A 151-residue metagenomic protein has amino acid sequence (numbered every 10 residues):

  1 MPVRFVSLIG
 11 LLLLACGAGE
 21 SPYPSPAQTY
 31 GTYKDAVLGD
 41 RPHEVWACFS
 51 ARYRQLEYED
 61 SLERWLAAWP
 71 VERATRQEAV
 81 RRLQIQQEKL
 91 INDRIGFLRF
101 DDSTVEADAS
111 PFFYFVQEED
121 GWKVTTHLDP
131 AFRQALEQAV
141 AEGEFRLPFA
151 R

Functional and structural regions predicted by a protein language model:
P2-I9: Sec-dependent signal peptide recognition, specifically the positively charged N-region followed immediately by
L13-A15: C-terminal motif of bacterial Sec signal peptides marking the signal peptidase cleavage site
A18: Short, conserved catalytic or interaction motifs in soluble domains
S21-P22, A27-T32, V37, P42-I95 (+1 more regions): Short solvent-exposed beta->alpha transition segments
R82, S110-F112: Well-ordered beta-strand positions in beta-sheet-rich domains
Q87, F112-Y114: Short, surface-exposed charged micro-motifs
I91-I95, T104-S110, E118-E119, K123-R151: Low-complexity, intrinsically disordered terminal/linker segments enriched in charged and Gly/Pro repeats
F100-D101: N-terminal acidic leader/helix
